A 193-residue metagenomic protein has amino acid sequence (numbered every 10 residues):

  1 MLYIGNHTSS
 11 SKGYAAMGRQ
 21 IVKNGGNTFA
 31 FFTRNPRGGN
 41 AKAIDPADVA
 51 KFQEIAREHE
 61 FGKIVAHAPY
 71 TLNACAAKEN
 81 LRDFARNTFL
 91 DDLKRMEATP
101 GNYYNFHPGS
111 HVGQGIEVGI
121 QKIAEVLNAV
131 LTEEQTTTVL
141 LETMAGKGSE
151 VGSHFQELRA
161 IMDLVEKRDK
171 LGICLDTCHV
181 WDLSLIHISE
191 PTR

Functional and structural regions predicted by a protein language model:
M1-A66, L72, A76-K94: N-terminal pre-domain/capping segments
H7-S11, R34-P36, A68-T71, G109-H111 (+2 more regions): Active-site beta-loop-alpha junctions enriched in small/polar residues
G25, P100, T192: Conserved functional loop/turn residues at catalytic and ligand-binding sites
V65, I173-L175: Short hydrophobic beta-strand that contains or immediately precedes a catalytic carboxylate
A74-G172: Active-site acidic/histidine proton-transfer and metal-coordination neighborhood in alpha/beta enzyme cores
S184-T192: Residue-level detector of conserved catalytic or cofactor/ligand-binding positions in enzyme active sites
